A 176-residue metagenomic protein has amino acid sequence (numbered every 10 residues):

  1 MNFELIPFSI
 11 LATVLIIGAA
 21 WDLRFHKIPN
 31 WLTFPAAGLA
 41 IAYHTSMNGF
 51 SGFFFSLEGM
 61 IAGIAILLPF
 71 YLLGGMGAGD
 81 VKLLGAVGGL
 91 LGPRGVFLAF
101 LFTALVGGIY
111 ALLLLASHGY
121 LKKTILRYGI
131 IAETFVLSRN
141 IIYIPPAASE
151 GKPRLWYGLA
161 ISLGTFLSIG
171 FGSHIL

Functional and structural regions predicted by a protein language model:
M1-L176: A membrane-topology feature that recognizes alpha-helical transmembrane segments and their immediate juxtamembrane
